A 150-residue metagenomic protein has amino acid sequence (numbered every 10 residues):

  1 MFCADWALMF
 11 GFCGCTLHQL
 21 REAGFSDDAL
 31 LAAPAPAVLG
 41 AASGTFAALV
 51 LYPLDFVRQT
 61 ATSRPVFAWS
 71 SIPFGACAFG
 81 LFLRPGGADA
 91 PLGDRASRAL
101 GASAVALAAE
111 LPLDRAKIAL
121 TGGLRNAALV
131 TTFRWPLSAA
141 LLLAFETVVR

Functional and structural regions predicted by a protein language model:
M1-W6: N-terminal helical submodule of small eukaryotic multi-pass membrane proteins
L8-F133, L137-R150: Flexible extramembrane linkers and terminal tails adjacent to transmembrane helices in organellar membrane proteins
